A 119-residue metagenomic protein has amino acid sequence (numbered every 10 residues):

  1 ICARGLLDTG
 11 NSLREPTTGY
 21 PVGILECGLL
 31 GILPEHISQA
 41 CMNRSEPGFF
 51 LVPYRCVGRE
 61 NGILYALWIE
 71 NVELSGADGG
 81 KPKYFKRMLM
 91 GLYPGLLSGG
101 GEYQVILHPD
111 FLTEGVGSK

Functional and structural regions predicted by a protein language model:
I1-K119: Pepsin/retropepsin-fold aspartyl endopeptidases
